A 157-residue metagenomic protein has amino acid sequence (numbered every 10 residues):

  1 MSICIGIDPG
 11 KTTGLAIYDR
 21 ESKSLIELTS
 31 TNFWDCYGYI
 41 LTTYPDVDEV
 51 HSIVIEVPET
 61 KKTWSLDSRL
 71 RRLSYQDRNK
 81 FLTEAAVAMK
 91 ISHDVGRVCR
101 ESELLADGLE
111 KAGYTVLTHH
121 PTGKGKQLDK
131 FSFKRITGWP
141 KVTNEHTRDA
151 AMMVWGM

Functional and structural regions predicted by a protein language model:
S2-M157: Phosphate- and other anionic-substrate recognition elements at nucleic-acid/protein interfaces
